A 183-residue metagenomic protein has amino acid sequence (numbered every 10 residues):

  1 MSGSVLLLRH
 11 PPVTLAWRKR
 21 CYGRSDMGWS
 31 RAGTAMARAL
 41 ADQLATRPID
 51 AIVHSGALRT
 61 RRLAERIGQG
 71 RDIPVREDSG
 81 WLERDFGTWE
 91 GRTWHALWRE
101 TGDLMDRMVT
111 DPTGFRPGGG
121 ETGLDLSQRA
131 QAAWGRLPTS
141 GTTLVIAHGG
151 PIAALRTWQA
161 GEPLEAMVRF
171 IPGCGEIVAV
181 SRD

Functional and structural regions predicted by a protein language model:
G3-I73: Active-site-proximal alpha-helix that buttresses catalytic centers in soluble enzyme cores
V5, T139-G150: Generic beta-sheet signal
T14, R59-R61, E83-R84, P151-A154: Short, active-site-adjacent cap segments at secondary-structure transitions
M27, G70-R129: Phosphate-handling substructures
Q43, G70, R136, W158-E162: Active-site catalytic microenvironments for nucleophilic, acid-base chemistry
A45-P48, L137-G141: Glycine-rich phosphate-binding loop signature in dinucleotide/nucleotide-binding domains
H54-S55, Q128, I146-A147: Short beta-strand scaffold positions
Q159-D183: Domain-level recognition of soluble alpha/beta enzyme cores, biased toward histidine phosphatases/phosphomutases
